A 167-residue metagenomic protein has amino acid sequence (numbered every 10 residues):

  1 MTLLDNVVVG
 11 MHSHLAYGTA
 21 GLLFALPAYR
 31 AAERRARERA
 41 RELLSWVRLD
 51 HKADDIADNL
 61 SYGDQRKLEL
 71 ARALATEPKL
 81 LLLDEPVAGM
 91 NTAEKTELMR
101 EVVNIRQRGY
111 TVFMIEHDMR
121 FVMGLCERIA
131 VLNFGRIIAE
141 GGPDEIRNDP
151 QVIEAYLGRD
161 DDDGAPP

Functional and structural regions predicted by a protein language model:
M1-P167: Glycine-rich phosphate-binding loops of nucleotide-dependent enzymes
